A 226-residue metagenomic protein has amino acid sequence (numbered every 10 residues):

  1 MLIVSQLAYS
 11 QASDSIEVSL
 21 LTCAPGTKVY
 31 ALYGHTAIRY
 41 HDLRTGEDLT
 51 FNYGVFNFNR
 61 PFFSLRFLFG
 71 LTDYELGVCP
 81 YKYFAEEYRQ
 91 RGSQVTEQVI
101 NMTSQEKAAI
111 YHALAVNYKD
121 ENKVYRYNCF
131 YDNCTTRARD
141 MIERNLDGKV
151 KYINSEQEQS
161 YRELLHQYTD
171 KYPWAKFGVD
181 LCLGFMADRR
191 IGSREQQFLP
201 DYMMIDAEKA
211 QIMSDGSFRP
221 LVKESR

Functional and structural regions predicted by a protein language model:
M1-A12: Bacterial Sec-dependent N-terminal signal peptides
S10, D42-L43, A115, E143: Residue-level marker of positions within ordered structural domains that often coincide with functionally constrained
A12-L21, L114-D120: Catalytic-site beta-strand/loop segments enriched in glycine and acidic/polar residues
D14-S93: Glycine-rich catalytic cores of cysteine/serine-nucleophile enzymes that process amide/ester linkages in cell-envelope
L20, I38-Y40, F51, Q98-M102 (+5 more regions): Generic structural hydrophobic/aromatic packing signal, biased to beta-strands
H35, D48, E97-V99, T135 (+1 more regions): Extracellular structured ligand-interaction cores
N57-K149: A cross-kingdom signal targeting lumenal/periplasmic-facing segments of multi-pass membrane and secretory-pathway
V116-R226: Activation targets extended, charge/polar-rich intrinsically disordered C-terminal tails
